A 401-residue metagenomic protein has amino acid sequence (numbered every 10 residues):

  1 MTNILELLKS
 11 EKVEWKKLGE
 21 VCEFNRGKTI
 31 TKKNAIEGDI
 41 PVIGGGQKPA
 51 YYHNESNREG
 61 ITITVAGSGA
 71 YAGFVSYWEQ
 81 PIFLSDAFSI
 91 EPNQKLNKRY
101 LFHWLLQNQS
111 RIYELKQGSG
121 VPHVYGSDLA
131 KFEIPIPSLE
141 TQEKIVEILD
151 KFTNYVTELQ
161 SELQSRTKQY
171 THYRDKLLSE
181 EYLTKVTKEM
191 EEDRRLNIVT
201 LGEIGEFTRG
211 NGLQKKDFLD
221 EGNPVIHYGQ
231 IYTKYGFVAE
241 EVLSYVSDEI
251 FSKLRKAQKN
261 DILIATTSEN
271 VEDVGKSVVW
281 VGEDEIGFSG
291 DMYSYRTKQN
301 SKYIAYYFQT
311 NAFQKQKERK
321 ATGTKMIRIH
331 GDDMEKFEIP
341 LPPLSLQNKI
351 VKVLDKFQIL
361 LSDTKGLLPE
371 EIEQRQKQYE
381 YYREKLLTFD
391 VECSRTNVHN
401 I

Functional and structural regions predicted by a protein language model:
M1-I401: Charged, alpha-helix-forming regions
